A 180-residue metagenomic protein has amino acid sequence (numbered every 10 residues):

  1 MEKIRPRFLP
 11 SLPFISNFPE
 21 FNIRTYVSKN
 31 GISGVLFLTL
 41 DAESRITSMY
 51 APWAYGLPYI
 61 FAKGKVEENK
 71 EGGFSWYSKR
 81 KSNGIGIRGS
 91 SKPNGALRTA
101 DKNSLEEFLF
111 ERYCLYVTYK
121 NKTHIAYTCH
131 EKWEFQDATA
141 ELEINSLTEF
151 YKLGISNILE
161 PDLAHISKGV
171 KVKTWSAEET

Functional and structural regions predicted by a protein language model:
M1-I23: Glycine/small-residue-rich interface belts in oligomeric ring/scaffold proteins and their assembly partners
N22, Y26-T180: Internal, well-folded beta-alpha domain core
